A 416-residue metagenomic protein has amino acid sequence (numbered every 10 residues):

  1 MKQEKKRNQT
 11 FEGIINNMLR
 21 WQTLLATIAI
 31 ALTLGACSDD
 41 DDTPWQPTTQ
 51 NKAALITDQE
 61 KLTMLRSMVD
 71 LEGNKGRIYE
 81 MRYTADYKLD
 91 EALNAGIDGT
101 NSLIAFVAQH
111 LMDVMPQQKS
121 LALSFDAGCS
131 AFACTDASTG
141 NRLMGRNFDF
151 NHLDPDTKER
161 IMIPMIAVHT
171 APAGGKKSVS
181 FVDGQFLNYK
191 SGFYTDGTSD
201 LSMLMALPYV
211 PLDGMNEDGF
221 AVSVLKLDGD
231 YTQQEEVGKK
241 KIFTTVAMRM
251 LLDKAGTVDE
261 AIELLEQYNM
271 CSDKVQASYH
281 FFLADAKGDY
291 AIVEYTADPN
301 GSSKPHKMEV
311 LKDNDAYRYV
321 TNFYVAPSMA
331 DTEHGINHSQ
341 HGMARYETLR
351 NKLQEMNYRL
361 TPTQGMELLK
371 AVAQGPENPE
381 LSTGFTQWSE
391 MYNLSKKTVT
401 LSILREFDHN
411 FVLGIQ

Functional and structural regions predicted by a protein language model:
M1-L19: N-terminal secretory signal peptides that target proteins for export/translocation
T23-T33: Bacterial N-terminal signal peptides
C37-G256, M270-C271, Q354, Y358-Q416: N-terminal mature-domain region immediately after signal-peptide cleavage in secreted/organellar precursors
A173-Q185, V320-N337: A recognition module on extended beta-rich or small alphabeta surfaces enriched in W/G with H and D/E
R249-L252, I262-L265, R350: Non-transmembrane alpha-helical segments in soluble domains of secreted/periplasmic/extracellular proteins
E260-D273, F281: Secretory/export targeting leaders with adjacent low-complexity proregions
V275-S328: Extended amphipathic alpha-helical segments with heptad-repeat/coiled-coil character used for oligomerization, fusion
E333-Q364: Long, charge-rich alpha-helical interaction segments
